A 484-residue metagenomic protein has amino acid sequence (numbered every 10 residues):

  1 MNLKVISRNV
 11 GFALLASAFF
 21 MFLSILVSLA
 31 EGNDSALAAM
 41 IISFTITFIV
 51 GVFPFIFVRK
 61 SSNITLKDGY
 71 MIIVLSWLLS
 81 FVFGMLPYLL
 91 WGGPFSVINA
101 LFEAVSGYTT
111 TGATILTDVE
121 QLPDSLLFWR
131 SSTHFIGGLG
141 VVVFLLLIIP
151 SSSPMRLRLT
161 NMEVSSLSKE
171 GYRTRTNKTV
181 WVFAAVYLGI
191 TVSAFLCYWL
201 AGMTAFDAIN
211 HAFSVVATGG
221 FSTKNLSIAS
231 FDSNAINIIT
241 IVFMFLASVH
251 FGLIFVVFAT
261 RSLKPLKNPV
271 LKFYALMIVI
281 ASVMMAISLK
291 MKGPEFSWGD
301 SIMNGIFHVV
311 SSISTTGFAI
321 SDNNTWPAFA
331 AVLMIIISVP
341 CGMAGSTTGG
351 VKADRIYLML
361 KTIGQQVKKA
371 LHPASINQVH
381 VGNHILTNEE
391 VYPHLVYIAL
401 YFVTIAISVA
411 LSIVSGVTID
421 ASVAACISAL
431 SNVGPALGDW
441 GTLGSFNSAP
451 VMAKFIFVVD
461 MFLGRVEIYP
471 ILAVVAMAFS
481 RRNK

Functional and structural regions predicted by a protein language model:
M1-K484: Membrane-proximal intracellular helices of multi-pass ion channels
